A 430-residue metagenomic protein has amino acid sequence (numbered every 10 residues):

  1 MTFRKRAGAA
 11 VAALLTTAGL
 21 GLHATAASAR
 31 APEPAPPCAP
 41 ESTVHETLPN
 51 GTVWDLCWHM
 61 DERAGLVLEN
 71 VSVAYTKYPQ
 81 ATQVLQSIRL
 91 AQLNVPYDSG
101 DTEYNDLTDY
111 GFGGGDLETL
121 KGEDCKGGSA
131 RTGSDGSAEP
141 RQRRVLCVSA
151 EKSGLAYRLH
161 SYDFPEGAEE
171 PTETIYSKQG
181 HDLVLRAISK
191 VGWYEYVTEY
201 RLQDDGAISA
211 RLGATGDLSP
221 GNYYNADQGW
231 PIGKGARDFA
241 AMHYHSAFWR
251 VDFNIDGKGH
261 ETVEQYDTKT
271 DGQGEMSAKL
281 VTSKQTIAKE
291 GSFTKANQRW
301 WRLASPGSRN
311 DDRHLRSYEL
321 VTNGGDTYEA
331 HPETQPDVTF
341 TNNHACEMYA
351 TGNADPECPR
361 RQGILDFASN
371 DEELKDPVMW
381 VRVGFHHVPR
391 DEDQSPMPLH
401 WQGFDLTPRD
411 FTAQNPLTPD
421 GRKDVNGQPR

Functional and structural regions predicted by a protein language model:
M1-R30: Secretory targeting and sorting signals
A31-T198, Q203-D205, G213, P220-A226 (+1 more regions): Extended effector regions of multi-domain proteins
